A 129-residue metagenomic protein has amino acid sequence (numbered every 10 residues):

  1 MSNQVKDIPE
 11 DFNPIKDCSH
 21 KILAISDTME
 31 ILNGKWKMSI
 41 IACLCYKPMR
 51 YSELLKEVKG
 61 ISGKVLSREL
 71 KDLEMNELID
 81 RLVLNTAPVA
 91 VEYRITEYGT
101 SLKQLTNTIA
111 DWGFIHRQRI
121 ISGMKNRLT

Functional and structural regions predicted by a protein language model:
M1-N3, D7-L23, Y51, E57 (+1 more regions): Recognition helices and adjacent regulatory flanks at domain boundaries
N3-F12, S19, T100-T129: Amphipathic alpha-helical dimerization/coiled-coil segments that flank or bridge DNA-binding/regulatory modules
C18, K47, D80-L82, T96: Long, contiguous secondary-structure blocks with strong helical propensity
S19-V65: N-terminal helix-turn-helix DNA-binding core of bacterial DNA-binding proteins
D27, L55-E57, R81, R117-R127: Non-catalytic interaction surface on structured domains
S52-V89: Canonical helix-turn-helix DNA-binding module
N85-I109: Basic, amphipathic "hinge/linker" alpha-helix immediately C-terminal to the N-terminal HTH DNA-binding motif
